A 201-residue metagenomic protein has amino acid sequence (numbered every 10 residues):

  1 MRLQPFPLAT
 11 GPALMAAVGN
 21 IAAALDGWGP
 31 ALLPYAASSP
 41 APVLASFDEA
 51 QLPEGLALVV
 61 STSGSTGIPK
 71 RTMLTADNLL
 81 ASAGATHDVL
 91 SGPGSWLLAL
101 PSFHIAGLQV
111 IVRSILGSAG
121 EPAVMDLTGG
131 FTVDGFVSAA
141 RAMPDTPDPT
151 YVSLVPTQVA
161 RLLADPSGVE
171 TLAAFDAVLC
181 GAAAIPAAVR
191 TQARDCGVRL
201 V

Functional and structural regions predicted by a protein language model:
M1-F47: Carrier-protein-dependent adenylate-forming modules in NRPS/ANL systems
T10-M15, A45-S61, G92-S95: Conserved pre-ATP/AMP-binding loop-to-beta segment of ANL
G11-P12, L33-S39, A119-M143, A184: ATP-dependent adenylate-forming carboxylate-activation enzymes
A23-A24, L79, I111-I115: Short hydrophobic alpha-helical segments of the AMP-binding
L56-G84, S91: Conserved AMP-binding A3 loop
T62-S65, W96, I111, V152 (+2 more regions): Conserved S/T- and glycine-rich ATP-binding loop of Class I adenylate-forming
D88-E121, M125-T128: Conserved AMP-binding loop of ANL adenylate-forming enzymes
T128-R141, D145-R190, L200-V201: Adenylate-forming
